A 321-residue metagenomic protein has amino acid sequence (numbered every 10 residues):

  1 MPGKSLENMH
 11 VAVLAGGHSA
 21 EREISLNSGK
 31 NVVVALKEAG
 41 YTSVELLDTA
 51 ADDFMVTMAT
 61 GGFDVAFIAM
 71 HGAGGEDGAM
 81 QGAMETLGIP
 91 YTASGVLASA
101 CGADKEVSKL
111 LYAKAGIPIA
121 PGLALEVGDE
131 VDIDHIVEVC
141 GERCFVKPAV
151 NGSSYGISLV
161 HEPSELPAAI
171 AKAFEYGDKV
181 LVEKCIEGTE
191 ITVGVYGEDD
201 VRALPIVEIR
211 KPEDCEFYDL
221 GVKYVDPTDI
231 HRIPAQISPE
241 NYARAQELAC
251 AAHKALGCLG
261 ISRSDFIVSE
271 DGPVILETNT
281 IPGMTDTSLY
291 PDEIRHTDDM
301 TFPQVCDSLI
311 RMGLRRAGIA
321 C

Functional and structural regions predicted by a protein language model:
M1-L110, K114, E126-H135, R311-C321: ATP-binding N-terminal substructure of ATP-dependent carboxylate-amine bond-forming enzymes
M1-L14, L46, M58, C101-T189: Active-site nucleotide/adenylate-binding loops and adjacent lid/helix of ATP-dependent enzymes
T42, P90, P118, K179 (+1 more regions): Residue-level detector of anion-binding/catalytic polar loops
M80-T86, F217-V225, T280: Short, flexible, mixed-charge acidic loops at enzyme active sites
H161-E247, V268, P273-V274: Phosphate-binding site of ATP-dependent enzymes
L259-R263, A320-C321: Flexible, glycine/charged-enriched surface loops at secondary-structure junctions
V268-C321: C-terminal active-site "lid" helix and adjoining low-complexity regulatory extension at the edge of ATP-using catalytic
